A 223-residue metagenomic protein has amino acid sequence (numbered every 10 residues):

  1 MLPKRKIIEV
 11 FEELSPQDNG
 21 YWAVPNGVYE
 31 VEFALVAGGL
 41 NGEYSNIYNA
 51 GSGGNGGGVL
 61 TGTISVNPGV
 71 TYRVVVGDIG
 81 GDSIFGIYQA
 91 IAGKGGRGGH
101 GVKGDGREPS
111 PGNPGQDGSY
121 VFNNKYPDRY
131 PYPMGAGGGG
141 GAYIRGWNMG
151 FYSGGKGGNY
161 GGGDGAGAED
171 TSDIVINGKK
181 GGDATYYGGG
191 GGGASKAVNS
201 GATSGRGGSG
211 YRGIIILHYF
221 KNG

Functional and structural regions predicted by a protein language model:
M1-E32, T63, I214-G223: Enriched but not universal
E32-G223: Low-complexity, glycine/proline-biased repetitive segments and flexible coils/loops
